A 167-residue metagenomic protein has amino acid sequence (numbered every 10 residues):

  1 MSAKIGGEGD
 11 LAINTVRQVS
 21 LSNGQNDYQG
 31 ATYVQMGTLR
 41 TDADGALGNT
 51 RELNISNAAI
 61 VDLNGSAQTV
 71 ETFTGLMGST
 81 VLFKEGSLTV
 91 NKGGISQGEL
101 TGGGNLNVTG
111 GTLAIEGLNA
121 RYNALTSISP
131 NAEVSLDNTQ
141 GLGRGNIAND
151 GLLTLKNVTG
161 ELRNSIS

Functional and structural regions predicted by a protein language model:
S2-E8, Q18-G78, G94-G103, A114-S167: Surface-exposed loop/turn positions within long extracellular repeat scaffolds, especially the passenger domains
D10-N14: Beta-strand-rich receptor-binding modules of extracellular spikes/adhesins
